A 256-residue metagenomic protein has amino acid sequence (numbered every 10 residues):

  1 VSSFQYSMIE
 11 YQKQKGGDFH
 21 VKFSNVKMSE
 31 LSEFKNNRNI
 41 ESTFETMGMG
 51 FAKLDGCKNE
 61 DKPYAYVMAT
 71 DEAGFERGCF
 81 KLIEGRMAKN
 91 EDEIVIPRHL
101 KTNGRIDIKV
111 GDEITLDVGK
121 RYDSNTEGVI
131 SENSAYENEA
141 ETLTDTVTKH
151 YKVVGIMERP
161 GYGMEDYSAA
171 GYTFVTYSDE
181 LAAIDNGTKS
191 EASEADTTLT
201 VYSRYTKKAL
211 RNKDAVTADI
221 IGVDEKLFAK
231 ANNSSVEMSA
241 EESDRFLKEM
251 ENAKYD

Functional and structural regions predicted by a protein language model:
S2-D256: Basic-flanked hydrophobic alpha-helices used for secretion and membrane insertion
